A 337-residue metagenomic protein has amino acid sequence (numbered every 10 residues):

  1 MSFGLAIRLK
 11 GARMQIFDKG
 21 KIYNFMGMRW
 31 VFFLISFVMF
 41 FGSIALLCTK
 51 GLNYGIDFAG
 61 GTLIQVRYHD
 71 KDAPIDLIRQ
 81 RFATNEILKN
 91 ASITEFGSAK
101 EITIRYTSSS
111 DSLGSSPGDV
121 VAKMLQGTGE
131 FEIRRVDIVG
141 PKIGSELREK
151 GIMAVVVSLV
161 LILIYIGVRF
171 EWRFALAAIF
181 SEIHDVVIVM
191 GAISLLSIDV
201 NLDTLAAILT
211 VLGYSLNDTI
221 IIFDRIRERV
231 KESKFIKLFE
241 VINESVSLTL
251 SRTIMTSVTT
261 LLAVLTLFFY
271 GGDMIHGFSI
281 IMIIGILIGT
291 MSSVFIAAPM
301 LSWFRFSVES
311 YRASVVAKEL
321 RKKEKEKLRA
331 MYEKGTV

Functional and structural regions predicted by a protein language model:
S2-V337: A structural signal for conserved, well-ordered secondary-structure elements that form binding/interaction cores
